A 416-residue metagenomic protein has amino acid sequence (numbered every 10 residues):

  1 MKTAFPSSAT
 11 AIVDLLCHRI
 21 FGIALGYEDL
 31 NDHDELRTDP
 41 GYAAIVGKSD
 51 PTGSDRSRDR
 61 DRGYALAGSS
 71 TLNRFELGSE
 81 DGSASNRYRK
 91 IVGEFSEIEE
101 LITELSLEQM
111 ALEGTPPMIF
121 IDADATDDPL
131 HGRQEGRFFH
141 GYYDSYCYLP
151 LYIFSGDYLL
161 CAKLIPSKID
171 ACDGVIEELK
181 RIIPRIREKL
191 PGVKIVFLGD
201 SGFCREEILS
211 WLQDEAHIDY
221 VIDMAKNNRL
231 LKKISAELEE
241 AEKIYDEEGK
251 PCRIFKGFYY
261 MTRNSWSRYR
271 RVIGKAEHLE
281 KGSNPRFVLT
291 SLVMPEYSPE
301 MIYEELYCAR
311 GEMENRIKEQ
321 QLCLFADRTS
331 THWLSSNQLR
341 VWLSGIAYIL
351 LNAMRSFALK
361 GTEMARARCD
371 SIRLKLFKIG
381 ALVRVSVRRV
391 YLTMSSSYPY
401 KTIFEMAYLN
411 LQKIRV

Functional and structural regions predicted by a protein language model:
M1-C17, D173: Basic, short loop/linker segments at the boundary and entry of helix-turn-helix/winged-helix-like folds
H18-R19, H33, L72-F75, P117-D127 (+7 more regions): Short, conserved catalytic/metal-binding motifs centered on acidic residues
D50-P51, D55-L151: Active-site-proximal, Lys/Arg-enriched surface segment that forms a nucleic-acid-binding/basic interface patch
E100-M110, I176-I195: Short, basic/hydrophobic alpha-helical segments
G141-L190: Electropositive, glycine- and tryptophan-enriched low-complexity nucleic-acid-binding patches
D219-L322, L409-V416: An anionic, glycine-rich sequence signature occurring as long contiguous blocks
Y245, E300-L339, L343, A347-R355: Short amphipathic alpha-helical "interface-anchor" segments enriched in bulky aromatics
L350-V416: A short, flexible helix-boundary coil/loop motif
